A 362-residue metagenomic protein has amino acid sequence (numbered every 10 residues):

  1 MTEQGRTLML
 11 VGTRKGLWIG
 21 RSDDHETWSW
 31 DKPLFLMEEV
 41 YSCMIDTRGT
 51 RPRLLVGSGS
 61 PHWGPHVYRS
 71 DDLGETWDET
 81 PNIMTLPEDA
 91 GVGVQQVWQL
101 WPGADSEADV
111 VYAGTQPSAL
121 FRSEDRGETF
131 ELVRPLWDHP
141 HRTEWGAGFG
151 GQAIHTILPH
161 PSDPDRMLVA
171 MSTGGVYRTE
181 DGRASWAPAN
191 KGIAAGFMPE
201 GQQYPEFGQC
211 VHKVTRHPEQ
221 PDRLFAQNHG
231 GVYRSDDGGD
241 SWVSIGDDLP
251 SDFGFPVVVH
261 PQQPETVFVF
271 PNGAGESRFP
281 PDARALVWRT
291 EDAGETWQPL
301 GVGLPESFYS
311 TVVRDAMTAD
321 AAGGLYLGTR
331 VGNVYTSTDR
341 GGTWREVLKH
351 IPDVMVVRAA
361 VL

Functional and structural regions predicted by a protein language model:
M1-L362: Extracellular glycan-interacting surfaces
